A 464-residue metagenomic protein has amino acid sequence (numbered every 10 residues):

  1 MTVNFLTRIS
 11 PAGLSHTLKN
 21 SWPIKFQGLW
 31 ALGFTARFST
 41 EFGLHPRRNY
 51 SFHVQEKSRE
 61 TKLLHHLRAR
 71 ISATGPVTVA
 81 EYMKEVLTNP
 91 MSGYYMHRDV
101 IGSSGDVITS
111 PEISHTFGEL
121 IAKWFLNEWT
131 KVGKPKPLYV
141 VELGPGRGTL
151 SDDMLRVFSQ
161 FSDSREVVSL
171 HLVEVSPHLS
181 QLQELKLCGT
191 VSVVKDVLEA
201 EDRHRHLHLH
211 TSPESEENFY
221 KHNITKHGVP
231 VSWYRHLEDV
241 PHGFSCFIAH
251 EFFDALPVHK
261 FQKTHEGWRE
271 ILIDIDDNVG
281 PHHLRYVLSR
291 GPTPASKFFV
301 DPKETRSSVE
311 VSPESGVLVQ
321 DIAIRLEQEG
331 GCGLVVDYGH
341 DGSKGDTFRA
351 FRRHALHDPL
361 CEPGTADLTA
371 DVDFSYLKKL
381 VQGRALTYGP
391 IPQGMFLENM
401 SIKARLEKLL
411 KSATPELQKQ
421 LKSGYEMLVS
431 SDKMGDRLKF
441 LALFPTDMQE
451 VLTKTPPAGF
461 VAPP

Functional and structural regions predicted by a protein language model:
T2-L143, R147-H236, V240-F244, I402-A404 (+3 more regions): Rossmann-like AdoMet
N89, M96-H97, S103, T109-S110 (+7 more regions): Generic structural "secondary-structure junction" signal
F117, F247, D337: Conserved RecA-like P-loop NTPase ATPase core
P145, H250-F252, V336-G339: Short, well-ordered beta-to-alpha junction loops that form the rim of enzyme active sites and present histidine/acidic
S180, L256-P257, S343: Conserved protein kinase catalytic core
V229-H265, V309-P313, V317, R325-E327 (+1 more regions): A short SAM/SAH-binding and catalytic strip from SAM-dependent methyltransferases
C246-V300, F348-P359: A mobile, often basic/glycine-rich helix-loop segment that functions as the active-site lid/recognition loop
G291-P464: Long, Lys/Arg- and hydrophobic-enriched amphipathic alpha-helices
